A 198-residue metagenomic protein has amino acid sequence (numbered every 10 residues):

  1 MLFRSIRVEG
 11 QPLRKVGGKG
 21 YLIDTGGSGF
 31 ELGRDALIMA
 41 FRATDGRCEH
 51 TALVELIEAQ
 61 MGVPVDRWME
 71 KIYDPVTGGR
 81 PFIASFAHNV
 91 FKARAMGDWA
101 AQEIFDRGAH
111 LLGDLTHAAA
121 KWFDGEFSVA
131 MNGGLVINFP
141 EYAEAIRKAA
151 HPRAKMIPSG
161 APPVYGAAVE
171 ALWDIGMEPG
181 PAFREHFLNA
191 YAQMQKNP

Functional and structural regions predicted by a protein language model:
M1-L2: Short, small-residue-biased leader/transition segments that mark boundaries at the very start of proteins
S5-E9: Short beta-strand-to-turn element immediately C-terminal to the catalytic PLP-Schiff-base lysine in fold type I
G10-G18, L22: A short alpha->loop->secondary-structure connector
L13, G29-L37, H50-V54: Hydrophobic, well-ordered secondary-structure segments
G20-S28, D74-G78: A short glycine-threonine-serine/GTX helix/turn-capping micro-motif
T25-R34, G160-V164: Short, charged, low-complexity patches
I38-P198: ATP-binding/phosphotransfer module of carbohydrate and carboxylate kinases, centering on a glycine-rich
